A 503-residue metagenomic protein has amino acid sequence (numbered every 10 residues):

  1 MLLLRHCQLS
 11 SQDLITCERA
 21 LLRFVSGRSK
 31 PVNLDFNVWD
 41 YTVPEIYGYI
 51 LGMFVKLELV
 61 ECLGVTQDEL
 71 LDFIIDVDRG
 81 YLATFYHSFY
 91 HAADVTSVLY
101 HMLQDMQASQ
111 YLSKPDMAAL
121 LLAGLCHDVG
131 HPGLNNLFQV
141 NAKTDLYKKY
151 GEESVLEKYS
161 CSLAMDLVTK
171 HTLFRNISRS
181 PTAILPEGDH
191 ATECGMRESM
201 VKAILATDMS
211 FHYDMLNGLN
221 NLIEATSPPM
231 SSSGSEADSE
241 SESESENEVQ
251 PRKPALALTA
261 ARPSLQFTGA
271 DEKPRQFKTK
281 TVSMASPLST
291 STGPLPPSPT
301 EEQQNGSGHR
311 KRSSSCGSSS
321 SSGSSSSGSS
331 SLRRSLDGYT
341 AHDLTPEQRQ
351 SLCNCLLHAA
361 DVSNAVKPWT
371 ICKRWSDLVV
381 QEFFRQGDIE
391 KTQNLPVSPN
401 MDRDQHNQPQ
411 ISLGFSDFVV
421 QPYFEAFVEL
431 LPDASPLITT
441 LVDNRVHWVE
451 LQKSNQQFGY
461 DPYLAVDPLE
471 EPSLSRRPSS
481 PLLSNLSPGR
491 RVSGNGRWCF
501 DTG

Functional and structural regions predicted by a protein language model:
L2-Y49, M53-L59, H101-K114, C126-G503: Divalent metal-dependent phosphate-bond-processing catalytic cores, especially two-metal-ion Mg2+/Mn2+ enzymes that act
E58-T84, Q104: Internal amphipathic alpha-helical repeat/solenoid segments
V65, H87, H91, L112-S113 (+1 more regions): Short, contiguous, pocket-lining structural segments that sit at or immediately flank catalytic/ligand-binding sites
G80-H87, L146-K149: Short, conserved non-catalytic motifs in the polymerase core
A119-A123: Active-site alpha-helix of zinc metalloproteases
